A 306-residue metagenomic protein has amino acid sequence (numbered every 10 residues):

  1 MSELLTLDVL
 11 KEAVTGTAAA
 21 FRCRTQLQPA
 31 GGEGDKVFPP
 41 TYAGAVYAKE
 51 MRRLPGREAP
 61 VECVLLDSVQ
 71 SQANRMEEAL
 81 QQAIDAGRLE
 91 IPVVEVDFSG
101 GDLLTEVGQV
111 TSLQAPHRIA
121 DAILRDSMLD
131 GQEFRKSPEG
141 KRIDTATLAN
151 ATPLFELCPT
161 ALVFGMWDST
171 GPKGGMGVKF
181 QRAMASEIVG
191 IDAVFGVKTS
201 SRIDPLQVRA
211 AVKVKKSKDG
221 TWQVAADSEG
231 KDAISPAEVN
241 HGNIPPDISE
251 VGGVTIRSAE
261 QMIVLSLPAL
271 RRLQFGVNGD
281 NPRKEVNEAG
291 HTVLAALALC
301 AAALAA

Functional and structural regions predicted by a protein language model:
S2-A115: An N-terminal structural lobe/cap that precedes and organizes the functional/catalytic core across diverse proteins
L5, V9, V94-A306: RAMP-family (Cas7-like) RNA-binding scaffold and associated basic/acidic loop-rich RNA-contact surfaces
